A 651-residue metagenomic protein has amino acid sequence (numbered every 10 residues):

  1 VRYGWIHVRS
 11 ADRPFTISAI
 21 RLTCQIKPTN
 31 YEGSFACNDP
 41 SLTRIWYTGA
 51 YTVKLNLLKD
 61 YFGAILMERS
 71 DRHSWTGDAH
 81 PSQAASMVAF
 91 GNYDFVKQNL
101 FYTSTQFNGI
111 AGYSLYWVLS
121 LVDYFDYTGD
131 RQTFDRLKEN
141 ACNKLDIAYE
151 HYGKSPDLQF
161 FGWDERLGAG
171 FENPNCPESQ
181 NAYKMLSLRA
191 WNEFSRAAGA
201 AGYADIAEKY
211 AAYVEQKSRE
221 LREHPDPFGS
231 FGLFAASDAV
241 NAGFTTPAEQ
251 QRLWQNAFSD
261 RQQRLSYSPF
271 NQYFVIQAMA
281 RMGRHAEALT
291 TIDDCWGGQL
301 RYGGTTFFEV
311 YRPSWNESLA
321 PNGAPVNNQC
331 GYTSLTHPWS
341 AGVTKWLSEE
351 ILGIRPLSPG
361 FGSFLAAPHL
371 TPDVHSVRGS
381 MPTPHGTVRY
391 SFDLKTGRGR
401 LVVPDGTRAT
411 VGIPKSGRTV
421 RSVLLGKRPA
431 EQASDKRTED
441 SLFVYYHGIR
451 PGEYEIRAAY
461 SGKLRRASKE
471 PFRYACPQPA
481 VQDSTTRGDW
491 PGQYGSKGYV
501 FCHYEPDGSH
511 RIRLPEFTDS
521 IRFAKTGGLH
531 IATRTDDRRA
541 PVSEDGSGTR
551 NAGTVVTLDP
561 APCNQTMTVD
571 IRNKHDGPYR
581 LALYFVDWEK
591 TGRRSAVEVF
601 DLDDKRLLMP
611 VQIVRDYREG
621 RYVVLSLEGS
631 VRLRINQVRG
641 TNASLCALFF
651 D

Functional and structural regions predicted by a protein language model:
V1-R9, R13-R166, N271-V275: Substrate-binding groove/exosite segments of carbohydrate-active enzymes
S10, P81-F90, W117-T133, M185-Y203 (+3 more regions): Well-ordered alpha-helical scaffold segments within catalytic/enzyme domains
A19-P40, R44-Y47, S82, C295-G303 (+7 more regions): Accessory carbohydrate-binding/adhesion or oligomerization-edge regions at the termini of glycan-active proteins
I45-T48, N92-S104, Q132-A148, F194 (+4 more regions): Extended, well-ordered alpha-helical scaffold segments
L66-A79, L119-S120, Y124-T128, L158-A182 (+5 more regions): Carbohydrate-binding/catalytic loop surfaces
T105-Y116, Y149-E215, R219, D226-Q277: The feature captures the catalytic groove of carbohydrate-active enzymes
Y213, A286-F472, I531-V569, G592: Non-catalytic C-terminal accessory modules of carbohydrate-active enzymes
E470-D651: Compositionally biased, intrinsically disordered or flexible polar/acidic segments
